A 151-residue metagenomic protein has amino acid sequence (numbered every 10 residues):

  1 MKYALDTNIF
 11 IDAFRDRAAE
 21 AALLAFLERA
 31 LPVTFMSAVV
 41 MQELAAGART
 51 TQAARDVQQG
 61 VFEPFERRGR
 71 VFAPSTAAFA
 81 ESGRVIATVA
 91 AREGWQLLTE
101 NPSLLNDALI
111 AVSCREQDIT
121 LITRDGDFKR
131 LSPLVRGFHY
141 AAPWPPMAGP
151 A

Functional and structural regions predicted by a protein language model:
M1-S37, G47-P64, M147-P150: Short, well-structured N-terminal submotif of metal-dependent ribonuclease cores
D6-T7, L44, S82, C114: Generic structural signal for small/hydrophobic residues in well-ordered secondary structure, especially within
F10, M41-L44, F128-K129: A generic structural signal for short hydrophobic patches within well-formed alpha-helices
D12-F14, G47, S82-V85, L131: Residues that scaffold the ATP/ADP-binding catalytic core of kinase and kinase-like folds
S37, P74, R124: Replace "coordinates the UDP/GDP/TDP-sugar" with "coordinates nucleotide-activated sugar donors
T51-D56, A90, F138-H139: Cytochrome P450 catalytic domain signature, combining two hallmark sequence patches
R70-T120: Active-site neighborhoods of divalent-metal-dependent phosphate/nucleic-acid chemistry enzymes
A111-A151: Acidic, PIN/NYN-like endoribonuclease modules and their adjacent C-terminal/linker elements
